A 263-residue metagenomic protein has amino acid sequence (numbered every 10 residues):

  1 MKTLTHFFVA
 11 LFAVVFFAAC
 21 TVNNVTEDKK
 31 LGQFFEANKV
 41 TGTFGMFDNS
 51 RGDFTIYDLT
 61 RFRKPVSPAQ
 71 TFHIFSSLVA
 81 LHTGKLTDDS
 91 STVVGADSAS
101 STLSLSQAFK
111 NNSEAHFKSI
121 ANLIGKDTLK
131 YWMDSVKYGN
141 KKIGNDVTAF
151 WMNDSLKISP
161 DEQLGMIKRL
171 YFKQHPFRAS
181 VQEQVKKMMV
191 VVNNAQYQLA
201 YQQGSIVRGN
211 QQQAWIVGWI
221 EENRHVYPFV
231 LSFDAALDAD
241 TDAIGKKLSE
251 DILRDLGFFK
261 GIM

Functional and structural regions predicted by a protein language model:
M1-E27: Bacterial Sec-dependent N-terminal signal peptides
C20-F62: Beta-lactamase-like hydrolase cores
T21-F34, N38, N122-G125, Y171-N194 (+1 more regions): Structured C-terminal helix/loop/strand segments within mature extracytoplasmic catalytic/sensor domains
E27, H82-S98, F177-V181: Short, well-structured active-site flanking segments
D58-R63, S101-T102, K110-F117, G144-W151 (+1 more regions): Flexible glycine/proline-enriched surface loops and loop-helix/loop-strand junctions
P65-D89, A108, F229: Active-site SXXK
D88-N111, T128, W132-K142: Active-site helix/loop module of the DD-peptidase/beta-lactamase fold, centered on the serine-lysine SxxK catalytic
S119-F172: Mid-domain, small-residue-enriched loop/turn segments at the edges of structured enzyme/sensor domains
